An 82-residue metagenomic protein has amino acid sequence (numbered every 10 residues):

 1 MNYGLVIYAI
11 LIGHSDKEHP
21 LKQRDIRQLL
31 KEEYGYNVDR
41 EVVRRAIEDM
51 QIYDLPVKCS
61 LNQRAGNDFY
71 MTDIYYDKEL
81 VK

Functional and structural regions predicted by a protein language model:
M1-K82: Short, basic/aromatic recognition patches that contact phosphate-bearing ligands
